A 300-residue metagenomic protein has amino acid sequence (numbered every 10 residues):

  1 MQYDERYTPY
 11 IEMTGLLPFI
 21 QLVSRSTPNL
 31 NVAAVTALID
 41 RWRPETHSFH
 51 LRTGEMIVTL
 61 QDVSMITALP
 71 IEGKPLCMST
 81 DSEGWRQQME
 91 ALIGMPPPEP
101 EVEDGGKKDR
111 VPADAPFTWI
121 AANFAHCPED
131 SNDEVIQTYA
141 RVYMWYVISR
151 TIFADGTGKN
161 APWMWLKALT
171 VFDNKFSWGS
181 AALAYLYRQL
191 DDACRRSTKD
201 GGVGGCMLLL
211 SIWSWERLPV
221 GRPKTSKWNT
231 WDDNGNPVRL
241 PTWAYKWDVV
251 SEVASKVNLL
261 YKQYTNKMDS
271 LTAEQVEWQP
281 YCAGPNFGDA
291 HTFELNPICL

Functional and structural regions predicted by a protein language model:
M1-L300: Structural stabilizers in ordered domains
